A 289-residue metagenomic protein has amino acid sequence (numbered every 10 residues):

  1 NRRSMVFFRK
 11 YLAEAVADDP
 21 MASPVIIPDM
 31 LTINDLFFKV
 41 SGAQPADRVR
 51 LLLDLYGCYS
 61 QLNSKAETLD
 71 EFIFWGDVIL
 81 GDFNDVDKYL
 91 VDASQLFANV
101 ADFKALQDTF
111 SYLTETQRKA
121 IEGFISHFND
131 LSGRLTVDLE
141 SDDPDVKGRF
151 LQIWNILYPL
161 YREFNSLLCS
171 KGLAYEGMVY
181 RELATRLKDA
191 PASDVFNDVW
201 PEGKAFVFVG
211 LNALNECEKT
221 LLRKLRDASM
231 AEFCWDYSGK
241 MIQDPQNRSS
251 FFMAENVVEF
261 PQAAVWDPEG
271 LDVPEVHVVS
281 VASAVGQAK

Functional and structural regions predicted by a protein language model:
R2-K289: Nucleic acid-machinery interaction/catalytic patches
